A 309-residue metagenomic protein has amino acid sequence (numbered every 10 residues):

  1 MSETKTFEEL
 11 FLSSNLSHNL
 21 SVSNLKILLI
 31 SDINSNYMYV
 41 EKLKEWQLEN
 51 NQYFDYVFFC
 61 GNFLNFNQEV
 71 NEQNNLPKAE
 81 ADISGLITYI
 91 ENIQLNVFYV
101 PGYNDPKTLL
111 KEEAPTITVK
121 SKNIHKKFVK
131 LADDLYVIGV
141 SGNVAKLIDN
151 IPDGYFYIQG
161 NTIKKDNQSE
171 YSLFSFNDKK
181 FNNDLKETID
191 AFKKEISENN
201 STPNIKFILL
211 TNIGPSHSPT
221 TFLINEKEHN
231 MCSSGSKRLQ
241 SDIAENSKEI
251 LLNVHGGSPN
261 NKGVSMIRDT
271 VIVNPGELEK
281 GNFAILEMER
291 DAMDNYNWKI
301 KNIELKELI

Functional and structural regions predicted by a protein language model:
M1-L29, I33-Y39, I93, L308: Acidic, histidine-bearing metal-coordination/catalytic regions of metal-dependent phosphoesterases
L29-D32, Y56-N62, N96-Y103, K122-K126 (+3 more regions): Active-site neighborhood of phospho(di)ester-bond hydrolases with catalytic His/Asp-centered motifs
Y37-A132: Core catalytic region of metal-dependent phosphoesterases/phosphodiesterases, especially metallo-beta-lactamase-like
N51, I87-Q94, S201-T202, I243-K248 (+1 more regions): Short, conserved loop/helix-junction motifs that constitute active-site signature segments in enzyme catalytic cores
L64, Q68-I83, T202-E249: Active-site-proximal segments of metal-dependent phosphoesterases and phosphodiesterases across multiple
L110-I124, E226-H229, S233, V264-E279: Short, electropositive alpha-helical surface patch
F128-D133, R238-K248, P259-I309: Binuclear metal-dependent phosphoesterase catalytic core
L135-N230: Active-site-proximal loop/helix segment associated with metal-binding centers of metalloenzymes
